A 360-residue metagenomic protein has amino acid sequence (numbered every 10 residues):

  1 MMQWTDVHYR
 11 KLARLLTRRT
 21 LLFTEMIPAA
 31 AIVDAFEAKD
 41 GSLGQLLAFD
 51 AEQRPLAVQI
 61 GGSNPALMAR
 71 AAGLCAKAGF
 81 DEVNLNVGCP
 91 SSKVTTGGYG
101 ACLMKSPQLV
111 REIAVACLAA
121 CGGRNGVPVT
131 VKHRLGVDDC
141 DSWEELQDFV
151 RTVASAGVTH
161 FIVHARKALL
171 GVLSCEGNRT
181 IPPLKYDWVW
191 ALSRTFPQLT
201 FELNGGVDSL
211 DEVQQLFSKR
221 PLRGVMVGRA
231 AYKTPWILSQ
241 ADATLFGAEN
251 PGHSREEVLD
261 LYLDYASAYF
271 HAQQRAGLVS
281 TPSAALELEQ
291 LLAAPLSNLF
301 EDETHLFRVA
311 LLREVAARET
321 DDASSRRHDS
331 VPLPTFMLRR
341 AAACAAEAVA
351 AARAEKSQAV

Functional and structural regions predicted by a protein language model:
M1, I27-A29, G61-S63, G88-P90 (+4 more regions): Active-site beta-loop-alpha junctions enriched in small/polar residues
M1-D81: Glycine-rich, positively charged N-terminal anion/phosphate-binding segment
M2, H8, E112, A119-P128 (+4 more regions): Alpha/beta catalytic cores of nucleotide-metabolism and tRNA/nucleoside-modifying enzymes
K11-L15, A69-V83, V87-Y99, P107-L199: Alpha/beta enzyme core
L22-F23, A57-Q59, N84-N86, T130 (+2 more regions): Conserved beta-strand positions in the central sheet of alpha/beta enzyme cores
A31, S92, L170-G171, D211 (+1 more regions): Generic structural signal for helix capping and beta-alpha/helix-loop junctions
K39-A48, A101-L103, Q147-D148, R179-T180 (+1 more regions): Short, hinge-like loop/turn segments at secondary-structure boundaries
I60, A101-C102, I181, N250 (+1 more regions): Pocket-edge positions in alpha/beta enzyme catalytic cores
